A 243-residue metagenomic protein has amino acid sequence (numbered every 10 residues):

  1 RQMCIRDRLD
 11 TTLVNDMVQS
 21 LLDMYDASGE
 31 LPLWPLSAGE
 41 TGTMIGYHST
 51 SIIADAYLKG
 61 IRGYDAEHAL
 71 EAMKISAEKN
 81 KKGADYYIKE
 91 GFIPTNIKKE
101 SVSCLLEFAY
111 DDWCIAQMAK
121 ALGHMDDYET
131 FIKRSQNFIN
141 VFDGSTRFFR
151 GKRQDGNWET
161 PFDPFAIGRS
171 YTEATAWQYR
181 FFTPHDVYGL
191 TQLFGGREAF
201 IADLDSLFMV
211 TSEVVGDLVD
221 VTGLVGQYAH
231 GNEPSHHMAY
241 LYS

Functional and structural regions predicted by a protein language model:
Q2-I5: Short, small-residue-biased leader/transition segments that mark boundaries at the very start of proteins
T11, N15-P35, S212-G216: Active-site-surrounding "flap" and adjacent substrate/cofactor-binding loops of secreted or lumenal enzymes, prototyped
V14-M24, S37-I45, A56-K59, E71: Mobile, glycine-rich extracellular loop/lid and propeptide segments that shape or gate substrate/ligand access
S28-P32, T41, H48-I52: Active-site rim segments in enzyme catalytic domains, especially the processed small/beta chain of N-terminal
G46, T50, G60-S243: Active-site core of glycosidic bond-cleaving carbohydrate-active enzymes
